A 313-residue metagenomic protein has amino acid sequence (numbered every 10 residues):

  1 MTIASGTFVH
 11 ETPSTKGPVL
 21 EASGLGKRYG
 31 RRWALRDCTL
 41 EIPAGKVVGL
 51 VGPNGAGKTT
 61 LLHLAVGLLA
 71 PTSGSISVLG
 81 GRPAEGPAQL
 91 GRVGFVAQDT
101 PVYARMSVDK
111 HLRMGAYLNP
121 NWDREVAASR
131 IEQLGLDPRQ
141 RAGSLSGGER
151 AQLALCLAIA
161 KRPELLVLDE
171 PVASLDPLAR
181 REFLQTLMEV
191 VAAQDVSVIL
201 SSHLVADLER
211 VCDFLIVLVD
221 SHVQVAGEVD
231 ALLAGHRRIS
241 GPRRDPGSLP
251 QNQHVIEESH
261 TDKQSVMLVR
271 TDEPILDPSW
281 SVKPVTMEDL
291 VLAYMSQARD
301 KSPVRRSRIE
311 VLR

Functional and structural regions predicted by a protein language model:
V51-P53: The feature captures the beta-strand-to-loop junction immediately N-terminal to the Walker
V66: Helix-to-loop junction immediately C-terminal to a conserved catalytic motif
G74-Q89: Conserved ABC transporter NBD signature motif
A97-L153: ABC-family P-loop ATPase nucleotide-binding domains
L166-E170, L175: Catalytic Walker B motif of ABC-type/P-loop ATPase nucleotide-binding domains
F183-V269: ABC transporter nucleotide-binding domain
